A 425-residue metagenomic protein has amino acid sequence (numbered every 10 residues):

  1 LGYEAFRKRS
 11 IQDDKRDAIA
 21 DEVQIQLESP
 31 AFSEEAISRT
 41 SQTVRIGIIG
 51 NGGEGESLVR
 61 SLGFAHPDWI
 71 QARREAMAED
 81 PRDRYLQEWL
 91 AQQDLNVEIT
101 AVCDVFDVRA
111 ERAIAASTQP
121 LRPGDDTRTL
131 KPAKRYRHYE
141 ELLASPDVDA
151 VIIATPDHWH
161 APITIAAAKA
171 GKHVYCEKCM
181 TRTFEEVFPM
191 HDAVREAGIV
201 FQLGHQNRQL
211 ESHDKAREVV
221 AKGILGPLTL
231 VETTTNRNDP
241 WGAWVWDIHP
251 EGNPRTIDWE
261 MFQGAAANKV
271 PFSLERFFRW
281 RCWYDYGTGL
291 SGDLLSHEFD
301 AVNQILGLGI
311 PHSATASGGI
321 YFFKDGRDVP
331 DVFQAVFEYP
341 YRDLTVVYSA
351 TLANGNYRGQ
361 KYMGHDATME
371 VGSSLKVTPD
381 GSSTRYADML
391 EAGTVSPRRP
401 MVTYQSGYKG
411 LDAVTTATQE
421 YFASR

Functional and structural regions predicted by a protein language model:
G2-A170, C176, F188-V200: N-terminal glycine-/serine-/threonine-rich beta1-alpha1-beta2 phosphate-ribose binding loop of Rossmann-like
G52-E56, R60, V108, A161 (+5 more regions): A structural signal for well-ordered alpha-helical segments within the folded catalytic domains of diverse enzymes
E88-L95, I99-V102, P120, V187 (+6 more regions): Active-site-proximal cap/loop segments of hydrolase catalytic domains
A154, H173, E177, G204 (+1 more regions): The substrate-binding groove and active-site-proximal loops of carbohydrate-active enzymes, especially glycoside
K178-M180, G204-N207, T235: Short strand-turn motif at the edge of the Rossmann-like AdoMet-binding core
P189-Q206, A216, G226-V231: Rossmann-fold dehydrogenase core element
D214-K215, I224-P227, E232-N236, P240-R425: Contiguous beta-strand/loop segments that form the cofactor/metal-binding neighborhood of enzyme cores
